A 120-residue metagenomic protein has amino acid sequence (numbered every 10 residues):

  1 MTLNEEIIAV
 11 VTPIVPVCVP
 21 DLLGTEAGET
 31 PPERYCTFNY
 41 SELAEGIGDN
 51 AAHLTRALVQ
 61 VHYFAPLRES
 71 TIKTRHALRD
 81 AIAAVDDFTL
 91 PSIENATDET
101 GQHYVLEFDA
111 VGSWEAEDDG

Functional and structural regions predicted by a protein language model:
M1-D49, E69, T74: Small/polar-rich, solvent-exposed N-terminal microdomains that initiate assembly or binding
M1-V10, S41-R56, L90-G120: Short, charged interaction patches at domain edges and termini
E33-Y35, L58-Q60, H103-V105: Broad gene-expression machinery/nucleic-acid interaction feature
T55-A83: Mid-chain, well-packed structural core segment of small domains
A77-P91, A96: Short beta-strand and beta-hairpin "edge-sheet" elements
